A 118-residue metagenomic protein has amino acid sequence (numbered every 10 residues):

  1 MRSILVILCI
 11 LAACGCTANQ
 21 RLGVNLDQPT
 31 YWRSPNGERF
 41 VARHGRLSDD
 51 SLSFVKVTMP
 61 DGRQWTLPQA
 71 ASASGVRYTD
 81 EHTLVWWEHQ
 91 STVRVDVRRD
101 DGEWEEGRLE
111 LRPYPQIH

Functional and structural regions predicted by a protein language model:
M1-I4: Positively charged n-region of N-terminal signal peptides that target proteins for export
A12-G15: C-terminal motif of bacterial Sec signal peptides marking the signal peptidase cleavage site
T17-H118: Cysteine-centric segments in proteins
